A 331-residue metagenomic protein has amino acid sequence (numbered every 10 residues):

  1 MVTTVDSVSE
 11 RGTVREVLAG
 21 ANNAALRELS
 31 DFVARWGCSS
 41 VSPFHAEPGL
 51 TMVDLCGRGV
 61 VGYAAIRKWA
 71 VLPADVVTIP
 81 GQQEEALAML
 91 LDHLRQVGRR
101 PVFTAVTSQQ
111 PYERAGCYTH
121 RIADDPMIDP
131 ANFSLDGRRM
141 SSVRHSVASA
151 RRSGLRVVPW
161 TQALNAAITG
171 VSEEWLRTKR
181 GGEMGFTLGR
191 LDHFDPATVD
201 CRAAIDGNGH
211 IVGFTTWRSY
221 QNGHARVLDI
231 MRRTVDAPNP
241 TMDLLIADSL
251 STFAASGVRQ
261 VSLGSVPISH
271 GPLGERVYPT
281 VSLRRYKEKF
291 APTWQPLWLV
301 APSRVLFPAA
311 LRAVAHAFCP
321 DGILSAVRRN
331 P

Functional and structural regions predicted by a protein language model:
V14-V71, D75, F103-H120, D125-H270 (+2 more regions): A conserved beta-strand-loop-helix scaffold within acyl/acetyltransferase catalytic domains
V76-P80: Short acidic, S/G/P-rich loop/turn micro-motifs used as interaction or catalytic elements
K287: Hydrophobic, well-ordered secondary-structure elements that form the walls of internal hydrophobic environments
F290-A291: A structural motif corresponding to the C-terminal end of an alpha-helix and its immediate exit/capping segment
